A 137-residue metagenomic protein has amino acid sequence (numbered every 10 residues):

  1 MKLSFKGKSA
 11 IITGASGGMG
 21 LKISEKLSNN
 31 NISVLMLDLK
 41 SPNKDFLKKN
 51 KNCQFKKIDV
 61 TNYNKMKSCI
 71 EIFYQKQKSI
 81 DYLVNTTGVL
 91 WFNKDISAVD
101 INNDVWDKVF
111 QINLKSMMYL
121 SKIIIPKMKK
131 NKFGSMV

Functional and structural regions predicted by a protein language model:
K8, S79-D81, M128-V137: Active-site loop of short-chain dehydrogenase/reductase
S16-G17: Conserved glycine-rich cofactor-binding loop
N30-D45: Conserved glycine-rich Rossmann-like NAD(P)H-binding loop of the short-chain dehydrogenase/reductase
K57-S68, N103: The beta1-alpha1 cofactor-binding region of Rossmann-like NAD(H)/NADP(H)-dependent oxidoreductases
T87-K94: Conserved NAD(P)H cofactor-binding loop of Rossmann-fold oxidoreductase domains
K94-A98, N102-D107: Substrate-binding pocket helix/loop in short-chain dehydrogenase/reductase
S121-K122: A short, exposed helix-loop element centered on a Lys and neighboring polar residues
